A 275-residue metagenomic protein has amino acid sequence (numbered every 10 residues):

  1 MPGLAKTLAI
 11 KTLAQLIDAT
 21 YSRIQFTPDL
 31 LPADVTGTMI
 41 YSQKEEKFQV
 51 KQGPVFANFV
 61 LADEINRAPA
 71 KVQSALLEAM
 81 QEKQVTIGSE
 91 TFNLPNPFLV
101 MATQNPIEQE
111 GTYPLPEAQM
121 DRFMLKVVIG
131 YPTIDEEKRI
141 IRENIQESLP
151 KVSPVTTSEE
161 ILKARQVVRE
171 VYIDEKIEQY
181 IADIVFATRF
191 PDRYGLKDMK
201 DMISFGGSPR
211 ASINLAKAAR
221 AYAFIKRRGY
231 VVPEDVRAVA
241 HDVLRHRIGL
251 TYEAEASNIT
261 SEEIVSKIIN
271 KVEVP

Functional and structural regions predicted by a protein language model:
M1, V35, T103: P-loop (Walker A) phosphate-binding loop of NTP-binding proteins
M1-T27: Walker A/P-loop
T20-P32, S89-N96: Short beta-strand-centered segment that lines the nucleotide-binding/catalytic pocket of NTP-utilizing
Y41-L61: Conserved alpha-helical scaffold flanking the Walker A/P-loop in AAA+ ATPase domains
S42-E46, A68, V72, M80-V171 (+1 more regions): Canonical AAA+ ATPase core
D63-E64, A75: Walker B catalytic acidic pair
K126-D198, I225-G229, P233, A254-A256 (+1 more regions): Conserved C-terminal "switch" segment of AAA+ ATPases
P191-P275: C-terminal engagement/docking regions of AAA+ P-loop ATPases
